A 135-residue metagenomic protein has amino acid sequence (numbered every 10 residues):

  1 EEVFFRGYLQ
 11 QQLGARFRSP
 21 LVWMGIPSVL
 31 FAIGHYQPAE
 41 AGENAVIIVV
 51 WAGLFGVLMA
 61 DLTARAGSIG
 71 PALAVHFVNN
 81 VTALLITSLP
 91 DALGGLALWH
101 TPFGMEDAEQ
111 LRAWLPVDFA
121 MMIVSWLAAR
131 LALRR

Functional and structural regions predicted by a protein language model:
E1-R135: Transmembrane helix-loop-helix hairpins at the membrane interface of multi-pass integral membrane proteins
